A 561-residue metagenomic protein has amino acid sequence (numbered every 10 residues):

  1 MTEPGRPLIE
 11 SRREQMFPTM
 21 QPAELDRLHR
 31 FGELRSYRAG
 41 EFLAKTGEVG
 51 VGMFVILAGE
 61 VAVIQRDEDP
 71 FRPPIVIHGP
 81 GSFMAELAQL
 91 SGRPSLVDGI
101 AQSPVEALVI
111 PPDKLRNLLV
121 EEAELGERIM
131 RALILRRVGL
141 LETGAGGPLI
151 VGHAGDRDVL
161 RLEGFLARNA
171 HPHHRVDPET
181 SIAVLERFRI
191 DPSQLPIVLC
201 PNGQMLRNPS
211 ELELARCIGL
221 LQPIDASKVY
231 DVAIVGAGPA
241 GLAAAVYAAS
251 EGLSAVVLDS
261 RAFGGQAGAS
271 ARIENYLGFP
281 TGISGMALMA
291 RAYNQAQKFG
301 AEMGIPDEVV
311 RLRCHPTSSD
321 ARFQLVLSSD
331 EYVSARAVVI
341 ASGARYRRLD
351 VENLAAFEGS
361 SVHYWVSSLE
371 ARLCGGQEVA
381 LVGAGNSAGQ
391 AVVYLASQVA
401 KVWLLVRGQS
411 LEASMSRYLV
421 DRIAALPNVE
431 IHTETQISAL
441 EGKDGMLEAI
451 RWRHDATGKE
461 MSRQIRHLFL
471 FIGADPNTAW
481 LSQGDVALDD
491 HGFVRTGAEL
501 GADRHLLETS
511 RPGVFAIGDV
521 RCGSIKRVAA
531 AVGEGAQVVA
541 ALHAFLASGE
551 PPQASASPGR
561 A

Functional and structural regions predicted by a protein language model:
M1-G152, D156-G164: Cytosolic regulatory regions built on CNB/CRP/Popeye-like sensor folds
A145, I150, A154-E163, A167-T180 (+8 more regions): Beta1-alpha1 glycine-rich phosphate/pyrophosphate-binding loop at the start of Rossmann-like nucleotide-binding domains
V176-Q194, P209-G219: Thioredoxin-like thiol-disulfide oxidoreductase module
L195-M205: A short, hydrophobic beta-strand/beta-hairpin element that forms part of a small beta-sheet core
E211-D231, S342-Q398, R495, A502-D503: Glycine-rich dinucleotide-binding loop and its adjacent helix/turn
M289-L327, Y332-A335, I340-S342, A396-A502 (+1 more regions): A Rossmann-like FAD-binding core segment of flavoenzymes
D350, A356-L373, F471-I525: FAD-site-proximal beta/loop scaffold in flavoenzymes
G389-A391, H505, R511, I517-R560: A conserved FAD-binding loop/helix module that cradles the flavin
